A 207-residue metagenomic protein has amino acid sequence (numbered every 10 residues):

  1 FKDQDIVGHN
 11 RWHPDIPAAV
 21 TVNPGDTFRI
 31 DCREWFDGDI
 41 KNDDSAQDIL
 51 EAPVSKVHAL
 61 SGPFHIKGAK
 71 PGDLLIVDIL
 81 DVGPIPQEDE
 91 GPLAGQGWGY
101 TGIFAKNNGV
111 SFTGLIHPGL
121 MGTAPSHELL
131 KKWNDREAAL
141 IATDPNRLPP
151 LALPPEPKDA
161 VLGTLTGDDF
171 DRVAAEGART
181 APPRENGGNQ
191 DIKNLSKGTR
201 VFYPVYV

Functional and structural regions predicted by a protein language model:
F1-A52: N-terminal, Lys/Arg-enriched amphipathic/low-complexity engagement segments that precede the first folded domain
D3-H13, P53-S61, A178-N186: Short, structured beta-strand/loop micro-motifs enriched in basic residues and often containing a Trp
G8, I16-A18, G62-H65, D191: Short, conserved secondary-structure segments in the cores of folded domains
V22, I66-A69, L195: Short, well-ordered loop/turn sites that connect or cap secondary structure elements
I30, L74-V77, Y203: A generic structural signal for residues embedded in beta-strands
D81-L195: Intrinsically disordered, low-complexity linker/loop segments enriched in Gly/Pro and charged/polar residues
